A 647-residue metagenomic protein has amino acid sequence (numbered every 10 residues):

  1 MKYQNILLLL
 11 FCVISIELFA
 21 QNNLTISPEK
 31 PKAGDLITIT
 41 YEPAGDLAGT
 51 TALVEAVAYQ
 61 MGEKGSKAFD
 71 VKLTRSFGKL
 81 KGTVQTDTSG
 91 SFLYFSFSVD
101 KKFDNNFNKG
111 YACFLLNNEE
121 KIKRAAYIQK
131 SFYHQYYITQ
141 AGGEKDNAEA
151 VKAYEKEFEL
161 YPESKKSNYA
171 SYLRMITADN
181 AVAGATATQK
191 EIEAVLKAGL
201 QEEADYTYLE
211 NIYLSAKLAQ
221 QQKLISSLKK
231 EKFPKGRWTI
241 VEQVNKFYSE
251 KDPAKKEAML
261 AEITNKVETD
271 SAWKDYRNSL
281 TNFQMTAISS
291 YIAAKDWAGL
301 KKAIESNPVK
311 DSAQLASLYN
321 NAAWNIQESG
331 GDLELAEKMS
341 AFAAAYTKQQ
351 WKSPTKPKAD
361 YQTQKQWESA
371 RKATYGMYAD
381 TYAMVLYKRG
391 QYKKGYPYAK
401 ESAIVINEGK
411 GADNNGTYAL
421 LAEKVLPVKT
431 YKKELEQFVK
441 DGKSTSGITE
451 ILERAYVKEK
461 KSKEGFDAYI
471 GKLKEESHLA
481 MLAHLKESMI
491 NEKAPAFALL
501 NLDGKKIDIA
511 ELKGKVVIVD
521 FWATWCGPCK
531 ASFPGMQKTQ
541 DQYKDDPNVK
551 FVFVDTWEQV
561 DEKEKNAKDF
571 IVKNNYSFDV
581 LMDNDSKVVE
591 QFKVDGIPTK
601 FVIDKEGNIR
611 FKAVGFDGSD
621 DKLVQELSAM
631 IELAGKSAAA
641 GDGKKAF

Functional and structural regions predicted by a protein language model:
A20-V195, A219-K230, A254-T269, A298 (+1 more regions): Glycan-association/targeting regions that enable binding to alpha-glucans and other polysaccharides
F158-E163, E193-Q201, S227-K235, T264-R277 (+5 more regions): Solenoid-like repeat scaffolds
E436-A496, A510-K513, D561, S637-F647: N-proximal helix/coil linker or "cap" segments that precede and/or mark the start of modular domains
F497-V517, D541-Y543: A short beta-strand-turn-helix
A498-L500, K565-E606: Short, internal strand/loop/helix patches that form the active-site neighborhood or redox-interaction surface
K513-G514, F521-K538: Conserved redox-active cysteine motifs that mediate thiol-disulfide chemistry, especially di-cysteine Cys-X(1-2)-Cys
A531-K573, N584-E590: Structural microenvironment flanking redox-active thiols in thiol-disulfide oxidoreductases
V602-F647: Thiol-/selenol-based redox modules, centered on thioredoxin-like and closely related oxidoreductase domains
